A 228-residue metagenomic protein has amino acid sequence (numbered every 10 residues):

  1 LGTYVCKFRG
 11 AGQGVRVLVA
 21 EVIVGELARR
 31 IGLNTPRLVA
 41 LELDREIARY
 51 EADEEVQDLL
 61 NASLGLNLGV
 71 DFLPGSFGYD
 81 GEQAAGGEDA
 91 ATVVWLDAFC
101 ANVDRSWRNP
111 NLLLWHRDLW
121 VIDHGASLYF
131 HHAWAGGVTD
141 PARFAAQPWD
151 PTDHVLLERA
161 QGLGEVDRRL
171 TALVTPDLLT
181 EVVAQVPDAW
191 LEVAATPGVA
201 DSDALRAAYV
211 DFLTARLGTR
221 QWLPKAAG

Functional and structural regions predicted by a protein language model:
L1-G81, A90-V93, F99-V103, P110 (+4 more regions): Conserved ATP-binding subdomain of kinase catalytic cores across diverse folds
A85: Aromatic/His-enriched, Gly/Pro-containing loop or helix-boundary segments that lie immediately adjacent to catalytic
W115-G228: C-terminal catalytic region of ATP-dependent kinase domains
